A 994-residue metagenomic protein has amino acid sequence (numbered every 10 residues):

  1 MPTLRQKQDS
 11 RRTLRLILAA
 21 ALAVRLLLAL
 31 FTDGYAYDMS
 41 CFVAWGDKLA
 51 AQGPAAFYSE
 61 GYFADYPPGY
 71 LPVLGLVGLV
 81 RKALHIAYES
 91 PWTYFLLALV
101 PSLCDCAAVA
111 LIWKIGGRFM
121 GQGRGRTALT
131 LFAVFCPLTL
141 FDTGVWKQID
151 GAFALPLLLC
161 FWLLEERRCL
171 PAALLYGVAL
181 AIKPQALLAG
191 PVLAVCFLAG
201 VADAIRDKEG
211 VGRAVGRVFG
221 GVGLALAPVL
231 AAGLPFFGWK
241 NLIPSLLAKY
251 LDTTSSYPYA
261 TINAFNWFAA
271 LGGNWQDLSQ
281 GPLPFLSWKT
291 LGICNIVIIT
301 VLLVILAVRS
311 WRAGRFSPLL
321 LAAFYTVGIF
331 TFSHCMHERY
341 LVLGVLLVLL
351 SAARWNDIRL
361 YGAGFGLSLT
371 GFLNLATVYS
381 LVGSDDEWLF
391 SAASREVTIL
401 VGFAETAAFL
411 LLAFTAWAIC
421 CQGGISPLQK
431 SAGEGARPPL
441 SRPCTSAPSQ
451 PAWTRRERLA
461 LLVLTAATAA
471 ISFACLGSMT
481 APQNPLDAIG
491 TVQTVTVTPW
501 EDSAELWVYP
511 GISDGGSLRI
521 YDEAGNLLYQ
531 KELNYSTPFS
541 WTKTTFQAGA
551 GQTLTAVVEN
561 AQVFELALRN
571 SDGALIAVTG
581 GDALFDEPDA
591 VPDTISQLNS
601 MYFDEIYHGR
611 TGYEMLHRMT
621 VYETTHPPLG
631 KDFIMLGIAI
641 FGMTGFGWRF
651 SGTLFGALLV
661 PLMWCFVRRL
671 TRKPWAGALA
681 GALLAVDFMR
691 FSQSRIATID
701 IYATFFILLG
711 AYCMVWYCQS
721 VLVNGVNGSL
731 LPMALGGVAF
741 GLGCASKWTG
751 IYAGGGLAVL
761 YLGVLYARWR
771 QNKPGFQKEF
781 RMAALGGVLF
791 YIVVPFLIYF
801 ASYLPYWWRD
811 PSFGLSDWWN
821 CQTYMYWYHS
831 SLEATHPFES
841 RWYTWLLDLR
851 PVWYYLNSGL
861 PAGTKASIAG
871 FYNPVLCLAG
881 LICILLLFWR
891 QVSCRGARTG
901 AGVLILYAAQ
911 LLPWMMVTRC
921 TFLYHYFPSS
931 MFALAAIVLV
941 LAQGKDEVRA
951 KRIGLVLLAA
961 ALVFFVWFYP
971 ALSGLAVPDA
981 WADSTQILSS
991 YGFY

Functional and structural regions predicted by a protein language model:
L26-Y66, L226-L271, G573-G612, F796-T844 (+2 more regions): Aromatic-rich transmembrane-lumenal/periplasmic boundary elements in polytopic membrane proteins
A29, I205, K249-T331, W417-C420 (+2 more regions): Aromatic/glycine/proline-enriched transmembrane-helix motif characteristic of membrane-embedded glycan-assembly enzymes
I86-W92, A107, I112-L138, R312-P318 (+4 more regions): Transmembrane-helix signature of polytopic, membrane-embedded enzymes that assemble or transfer cell-envelope glycans
F95-G121, L159, I298-R309, F650-T671 (+2 more regions): Transmembrane-helix motifs of polytopic, lipid-linked glycan transferases
G117-R124, A152, L158-P171, L198-A204 (+7 more regions): Membrane-interface transmembrane helices that cradle and orient dolichyl/undecaprenyl
G144-A152, H337, W648, G652 (+2 more regions): Short acidic/glycine- and proline-prone juxtamembrane loop motifs at membrane-interface regions of multi-pass membrane
A189-A227, G238-W239, L343, C713-V723 (+3 more regions): Perimembrane helix-loop-helix junctions
G216, N241, L246-I262, S287 (+16 more regions): Transmembrane helical bundles and short interhelical boundary loops of multi-pass, membrane-embedded
